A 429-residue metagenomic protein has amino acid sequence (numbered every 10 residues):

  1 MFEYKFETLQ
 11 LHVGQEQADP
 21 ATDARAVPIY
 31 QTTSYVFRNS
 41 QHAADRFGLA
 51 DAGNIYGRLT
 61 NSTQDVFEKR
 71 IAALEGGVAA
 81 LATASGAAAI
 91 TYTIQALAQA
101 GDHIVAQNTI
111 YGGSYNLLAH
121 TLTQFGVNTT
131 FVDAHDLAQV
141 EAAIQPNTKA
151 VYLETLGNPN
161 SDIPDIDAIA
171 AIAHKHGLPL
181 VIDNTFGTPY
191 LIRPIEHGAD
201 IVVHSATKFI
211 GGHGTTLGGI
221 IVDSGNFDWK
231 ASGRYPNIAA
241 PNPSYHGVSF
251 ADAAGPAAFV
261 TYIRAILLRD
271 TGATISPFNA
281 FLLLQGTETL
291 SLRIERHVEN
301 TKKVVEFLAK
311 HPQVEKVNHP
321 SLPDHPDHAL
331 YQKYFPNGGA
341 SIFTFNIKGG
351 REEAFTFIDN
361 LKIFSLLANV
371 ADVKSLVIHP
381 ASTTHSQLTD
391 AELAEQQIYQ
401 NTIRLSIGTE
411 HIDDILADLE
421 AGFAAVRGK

Functional and structural regions predicted by a protein language model:
M1-Y30, I221, G255: Short conserved active-site loop signatures built around small residues
G14-A18, A80-K310: Conserved PLP-enzyme active-site core in the AAT-like
N39-A88, G113-H120: Conserved N-terminal alpha-helix of the aminotransferase class I/II PLP-enzyme fold
G76, N147, Q313-K316, I363 (+1 more regions): Glycine-centered tight turns that cap/initiate beta-strands
A119, N128, P146, R293 (+2 more regions): PLP-dependent enzyme catalytic core of the Aspartate aminotransferase-like
L156, T185-G187, L322, K348 (+1 more regions): Active-site beta-loop-alpha junctions enriched in small/polar residues
V222, T344-N346, S406-G408: Short hydrophobic/aromatic beta-strand micro-patches that form the beta-sheet surface supporting nucleotide- or nucleic
T271-T274, F278-A280, Q285-T289, I294-R296 (+3 more regions): Conserved small-domain helix->loop->beta segment predominantly found in fold-type I
